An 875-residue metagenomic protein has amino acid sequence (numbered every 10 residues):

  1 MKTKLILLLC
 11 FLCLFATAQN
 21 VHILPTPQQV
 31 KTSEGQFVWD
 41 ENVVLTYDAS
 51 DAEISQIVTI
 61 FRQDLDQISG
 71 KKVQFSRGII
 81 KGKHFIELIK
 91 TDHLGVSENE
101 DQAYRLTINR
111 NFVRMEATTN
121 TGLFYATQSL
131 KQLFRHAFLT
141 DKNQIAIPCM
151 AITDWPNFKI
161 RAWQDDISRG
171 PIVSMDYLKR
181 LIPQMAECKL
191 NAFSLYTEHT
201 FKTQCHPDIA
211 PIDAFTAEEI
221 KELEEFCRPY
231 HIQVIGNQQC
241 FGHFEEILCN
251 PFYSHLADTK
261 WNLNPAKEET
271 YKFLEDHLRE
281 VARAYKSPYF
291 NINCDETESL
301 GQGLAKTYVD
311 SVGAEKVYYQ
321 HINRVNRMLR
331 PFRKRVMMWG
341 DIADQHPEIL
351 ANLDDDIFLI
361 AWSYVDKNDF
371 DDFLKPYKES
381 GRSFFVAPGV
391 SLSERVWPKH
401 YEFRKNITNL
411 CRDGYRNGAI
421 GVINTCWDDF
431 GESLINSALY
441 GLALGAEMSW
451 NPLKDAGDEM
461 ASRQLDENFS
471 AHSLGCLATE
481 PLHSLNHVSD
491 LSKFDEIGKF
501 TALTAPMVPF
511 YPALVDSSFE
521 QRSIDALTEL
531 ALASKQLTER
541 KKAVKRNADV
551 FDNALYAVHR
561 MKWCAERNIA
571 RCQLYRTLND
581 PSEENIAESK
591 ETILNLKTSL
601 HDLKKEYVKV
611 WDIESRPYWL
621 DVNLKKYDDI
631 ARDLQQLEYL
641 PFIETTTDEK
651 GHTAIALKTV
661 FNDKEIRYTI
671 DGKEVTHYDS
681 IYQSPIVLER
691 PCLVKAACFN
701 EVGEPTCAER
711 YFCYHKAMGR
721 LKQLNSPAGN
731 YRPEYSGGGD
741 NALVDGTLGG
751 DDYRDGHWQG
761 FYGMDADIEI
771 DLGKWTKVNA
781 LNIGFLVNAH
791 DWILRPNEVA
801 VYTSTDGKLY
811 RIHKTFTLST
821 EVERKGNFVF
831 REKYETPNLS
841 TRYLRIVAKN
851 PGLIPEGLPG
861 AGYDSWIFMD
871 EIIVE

Functional and structural regions predicted by a protein language model:
M1-V21: Bacterial Sec-dependent N-terminal signal peptides
Q19-F158, N409, E432: Contiguous, structured surface segment used for ligand recognition
I23-T26, K31-T32, E222-E225, H231-Q233 (+5 more regions): Substrate-binding groove of N-acetylhexosamine-processing glycoside hydrolases
T46, Y627-A766: Short, compositionally stereotyped local motifs that mark structural "simplifiers"
S97-Q320, R324, M328-R330, M337 (+4 more regions): Feature activates predominantly on carbohydrate-active enzymes
T119, C698-V702, N850-G852: Surface-exposed loop/turn motifs at beta-strand-loop junctions within extracellular Ig-like and Fibronectin type III
G750-K814, F828-E875: Aromatic, loop-rich ligand-recognition surfaces of beta-strand-rich domains
I812-V822: Solvent-exposed serine/threonine-rich low-complexity stretches and specific carbohydrate-binding patches
